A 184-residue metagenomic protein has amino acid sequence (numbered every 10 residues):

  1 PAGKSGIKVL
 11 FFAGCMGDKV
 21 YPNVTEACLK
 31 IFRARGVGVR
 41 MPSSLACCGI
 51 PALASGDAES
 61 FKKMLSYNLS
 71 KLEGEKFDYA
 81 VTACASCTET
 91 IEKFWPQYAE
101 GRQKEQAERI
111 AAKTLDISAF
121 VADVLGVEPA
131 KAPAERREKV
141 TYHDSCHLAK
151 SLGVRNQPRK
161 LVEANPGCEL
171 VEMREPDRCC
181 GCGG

Functional and structural regions predicted by a protein language model:
P1-G184: Iron-sulfur cluster-binding electron-transfer modules in prokaryotic oxidoreductases
